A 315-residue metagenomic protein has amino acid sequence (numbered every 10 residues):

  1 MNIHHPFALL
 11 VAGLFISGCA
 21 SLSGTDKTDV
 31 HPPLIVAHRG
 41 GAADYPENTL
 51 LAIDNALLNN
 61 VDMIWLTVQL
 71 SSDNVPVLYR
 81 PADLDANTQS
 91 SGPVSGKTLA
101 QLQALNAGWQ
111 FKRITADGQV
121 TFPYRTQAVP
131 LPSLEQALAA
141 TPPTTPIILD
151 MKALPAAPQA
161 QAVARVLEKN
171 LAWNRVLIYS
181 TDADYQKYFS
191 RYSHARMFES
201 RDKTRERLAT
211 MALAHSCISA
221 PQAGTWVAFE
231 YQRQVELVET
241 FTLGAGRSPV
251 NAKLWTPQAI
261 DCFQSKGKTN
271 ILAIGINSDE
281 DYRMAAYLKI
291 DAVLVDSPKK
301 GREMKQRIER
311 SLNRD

Functional and structural regions predicted by a protein language model:
M1-A8: Bacterial N-terminal signal peptides that target proteins for export
A8-S17: Bacterial N-terminal signal peptides
C19-D315: Phosphate-group recognition and catalysis centered on beta-loop-alpha active-site segments
